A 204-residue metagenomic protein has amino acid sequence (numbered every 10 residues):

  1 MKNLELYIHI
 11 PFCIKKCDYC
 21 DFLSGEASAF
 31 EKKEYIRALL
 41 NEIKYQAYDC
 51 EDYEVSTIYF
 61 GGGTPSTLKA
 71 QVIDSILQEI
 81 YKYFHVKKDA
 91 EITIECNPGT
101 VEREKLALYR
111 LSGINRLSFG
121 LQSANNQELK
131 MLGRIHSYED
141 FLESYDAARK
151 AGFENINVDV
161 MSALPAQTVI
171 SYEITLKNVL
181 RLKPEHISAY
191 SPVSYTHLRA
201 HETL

Functional and structural regions predicted by a protein language model:
K2-E34, N126, I135: Canonical Radical SAM [4Fe-4S] cluster-binding loop centered on the CxxxCxxC motif and its immediate flanking residues
L6, I58, I92-I94, L117 (+2 more regions): Hydrophobic faces of well-ordered beta-strands that scaffold small-molecule active sites in alpha/beta enzyme cores
L23-E26, Y48-Y83, N97-L108, A124-D140 (+1 more regions): Conserved glycine-rich "GG(E/T)P / GGGxP" loop and the immediately following alpha-helix in the radical SAM core
L39-E51: A short, N-terminal amphipathic alpha-helix
I43, I73-L77, L106, L142-Y145 (+1 more regions): Generic structural signal for well-ordered alpha-helices, preferentially at hydrophobic/aromatic core positions
Y83, D140-F153: Alpha-helix-loop-beta-strand connector modules within alpha/beta enzyme cores
L106-A124, P184-Y195: Non-cysteine beta-strand/loop elements that form the S-adenosyl-L-methionine
H197-L204: Single conserved hydrophobic/aromatic residue that forms the stacking wall/gate of nucleotide- or nucleobase-binding
